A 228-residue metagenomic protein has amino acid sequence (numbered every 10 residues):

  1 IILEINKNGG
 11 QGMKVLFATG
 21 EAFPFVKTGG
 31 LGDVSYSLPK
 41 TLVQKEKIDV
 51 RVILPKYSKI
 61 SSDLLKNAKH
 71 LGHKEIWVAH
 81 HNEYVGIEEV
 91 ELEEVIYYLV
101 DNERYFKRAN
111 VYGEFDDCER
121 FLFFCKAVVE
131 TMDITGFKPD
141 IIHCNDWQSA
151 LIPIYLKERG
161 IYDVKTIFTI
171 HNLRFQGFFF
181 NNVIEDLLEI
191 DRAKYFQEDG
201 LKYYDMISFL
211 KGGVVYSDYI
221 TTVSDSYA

Functional and structural regions predicted by a protein language model:
I5, G9-A228: Catalytic cores of nucleotide-sugar-dependent glycosyltransferases that transfer UDP/GDP/TDP-activated
